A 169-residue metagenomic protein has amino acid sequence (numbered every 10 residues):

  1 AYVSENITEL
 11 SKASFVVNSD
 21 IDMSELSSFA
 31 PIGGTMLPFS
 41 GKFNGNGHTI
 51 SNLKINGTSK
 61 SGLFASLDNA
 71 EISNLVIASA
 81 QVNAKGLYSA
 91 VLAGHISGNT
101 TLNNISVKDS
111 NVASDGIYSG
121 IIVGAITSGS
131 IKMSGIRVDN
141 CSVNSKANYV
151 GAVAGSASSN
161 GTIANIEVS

Functional and structural regions predicted by a protein language model:
A1-S169: Surface-exposed repetitive/solenoidal architectures
